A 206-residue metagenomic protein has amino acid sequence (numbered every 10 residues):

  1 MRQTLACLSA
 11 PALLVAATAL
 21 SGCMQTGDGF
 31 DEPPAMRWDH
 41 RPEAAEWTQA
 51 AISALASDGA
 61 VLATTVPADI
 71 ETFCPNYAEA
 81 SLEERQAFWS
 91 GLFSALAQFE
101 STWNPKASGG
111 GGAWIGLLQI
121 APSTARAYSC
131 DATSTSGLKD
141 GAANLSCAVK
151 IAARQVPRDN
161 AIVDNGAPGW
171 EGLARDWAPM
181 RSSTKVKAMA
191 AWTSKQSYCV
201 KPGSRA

Functional and structural regions predicted by a protein language model:
M1-A12: Bacterial N-terminal signal peptides that target proteins for export
R2-T4, C23-A68, C130-A206: Non-catalytic cell-wall polysaccharide-engagement segments
A17-L20: Bacterial Sec-type N-terminal signal peptides, specifically the leucine/valine-rich hydrophobic h-region
T65-L82, G112-L117, P168-W177: Acidic helix-start/capping segments at beta-turn-to-alpha-helix junctions
D69-A78, E84-N104, A148: Short, functionally critical alpha-helical segments immediately adjacent to catalytic or ligand/cofactor-binding
A87, G112-I115, K139: Residues at secondary-structure transition points
K106-G111: Short, solvent-exposed loop/turn and secondary-structure capping segments
G112-D131: Substrate-binding/active-site groove segments that recognize and process beta-1,4-linked N-acetyl-hexosamine
